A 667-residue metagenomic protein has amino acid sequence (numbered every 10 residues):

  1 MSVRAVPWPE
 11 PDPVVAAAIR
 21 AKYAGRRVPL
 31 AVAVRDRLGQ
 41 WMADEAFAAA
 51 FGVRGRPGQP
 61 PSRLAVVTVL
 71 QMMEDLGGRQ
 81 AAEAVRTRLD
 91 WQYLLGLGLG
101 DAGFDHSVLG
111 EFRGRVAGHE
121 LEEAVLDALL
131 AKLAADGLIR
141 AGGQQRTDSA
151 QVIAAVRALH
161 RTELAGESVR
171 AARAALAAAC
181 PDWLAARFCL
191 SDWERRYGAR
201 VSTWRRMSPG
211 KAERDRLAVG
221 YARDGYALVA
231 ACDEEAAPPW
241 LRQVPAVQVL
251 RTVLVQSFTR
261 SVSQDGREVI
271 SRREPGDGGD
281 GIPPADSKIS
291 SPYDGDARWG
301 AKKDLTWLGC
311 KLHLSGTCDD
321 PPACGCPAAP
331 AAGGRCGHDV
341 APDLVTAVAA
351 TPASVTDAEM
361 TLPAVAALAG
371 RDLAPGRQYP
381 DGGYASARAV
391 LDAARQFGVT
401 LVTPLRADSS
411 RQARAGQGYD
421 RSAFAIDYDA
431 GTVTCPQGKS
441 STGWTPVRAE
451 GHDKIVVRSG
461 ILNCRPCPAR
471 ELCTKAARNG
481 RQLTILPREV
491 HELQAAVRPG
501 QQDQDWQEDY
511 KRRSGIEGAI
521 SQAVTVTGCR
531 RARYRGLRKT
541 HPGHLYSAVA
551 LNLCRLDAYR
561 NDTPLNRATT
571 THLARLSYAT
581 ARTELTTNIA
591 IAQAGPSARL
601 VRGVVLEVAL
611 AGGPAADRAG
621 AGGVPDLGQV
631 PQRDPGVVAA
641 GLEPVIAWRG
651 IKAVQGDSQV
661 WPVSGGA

Functional and structural regions predicted by a protein language model:
M1-R26: N-terminal intrinsically disordered, low-complexity, charged/polar
A24-V69, M73-E74, I485: Basic, short loop/linker segments at the boundary and entry of helix-turn-helix/winged-helix-like folds
A49-R63, M73-V125: Trp/Phe/Arg-rich N-terminal binding region typifying the photolyase-homology
Q80, V85, D101-G103, G110-L610 (+1 more regions): Anion-binding and metal-coordination hotspots
C554, A581, E643-K652: Short, composition-biased linear "edge" segments at structural boundaries
A615, V624, V630-D634, E643 (+1 more regions): Intrinsic low-complexity, disordered N-terminal segments enriched in polar/charged/small residues
I646-G666: Polybasic, low-complexity intrinsically disordered segments
